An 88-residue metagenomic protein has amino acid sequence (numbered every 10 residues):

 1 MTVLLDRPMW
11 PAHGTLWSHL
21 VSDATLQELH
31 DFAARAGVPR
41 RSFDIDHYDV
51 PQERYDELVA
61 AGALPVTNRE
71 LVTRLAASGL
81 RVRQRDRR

Functional and structural regions predicted by a protein language model:
M1-L29: The feature represents the first ordered module of a protein
M1-V3, W17-S18, R35, R40 (+3 more regions): Terminal leader/tail segments of proteins
T2-V3, A12, A24, S42 (+2 more regions): Extended, non-core accessory segments
R7-W17, A34-R35, A60-A61, P65: Acidic (Asp/Glu-rich) sequence patches and key acidic residues that form negatively charged surfaces used
S18-D46, A60: A short, structured beta-strand/loop element
I45-R87: Short, compact, well-ordered microdomains
